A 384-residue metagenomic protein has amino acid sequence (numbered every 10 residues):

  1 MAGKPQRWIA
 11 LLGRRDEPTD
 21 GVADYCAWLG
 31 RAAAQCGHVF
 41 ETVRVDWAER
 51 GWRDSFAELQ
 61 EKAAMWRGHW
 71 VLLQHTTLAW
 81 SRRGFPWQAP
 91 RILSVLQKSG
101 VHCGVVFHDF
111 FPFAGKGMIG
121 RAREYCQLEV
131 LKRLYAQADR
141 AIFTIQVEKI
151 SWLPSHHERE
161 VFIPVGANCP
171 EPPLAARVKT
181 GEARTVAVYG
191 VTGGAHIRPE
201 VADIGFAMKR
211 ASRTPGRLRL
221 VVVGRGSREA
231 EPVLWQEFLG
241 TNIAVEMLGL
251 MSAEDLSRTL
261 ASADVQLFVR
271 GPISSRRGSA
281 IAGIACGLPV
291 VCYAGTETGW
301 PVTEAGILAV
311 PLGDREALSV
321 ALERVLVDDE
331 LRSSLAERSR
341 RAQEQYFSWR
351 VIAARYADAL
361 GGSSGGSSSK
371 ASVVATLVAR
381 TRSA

Functional and structural regions predicted by a protein language model:
Q6, W349-A384: C-terminal alpha-helical cap of glycosyltransferases
G21, E330-L360: A charged, aromatic-enriched C-terminal amphipathic alpha-helix characteristic of glycosyltransferases across folds
P90-K98, R121-A141: Membrane-proximal helix-turn-helix segments that form the acceptor-binding/catalytic region of lipid-linked
Y135-L174, T185-V191: Donor nucleotide-sugar binding/catalytic pocket of nucleotide-sugar-dependent glycosyltransferases
G181-W235: Conserved catalytic-core segment of nucleotide-activated headgroup transferases in glycan assembly
P215, G224, P232-S257: Nucleotide-activated donor-binding/catalytic signature segment of Leloir-type glycosyltransferases, i.e., the conserved
L260-S275, L288: Acidic donor-binding loop of glycosyltransferase active sites
E304-E316, R324-E330: Conserved acidic donor-binding segment of nucleotide-sugar-dependent glycosyltransferases
